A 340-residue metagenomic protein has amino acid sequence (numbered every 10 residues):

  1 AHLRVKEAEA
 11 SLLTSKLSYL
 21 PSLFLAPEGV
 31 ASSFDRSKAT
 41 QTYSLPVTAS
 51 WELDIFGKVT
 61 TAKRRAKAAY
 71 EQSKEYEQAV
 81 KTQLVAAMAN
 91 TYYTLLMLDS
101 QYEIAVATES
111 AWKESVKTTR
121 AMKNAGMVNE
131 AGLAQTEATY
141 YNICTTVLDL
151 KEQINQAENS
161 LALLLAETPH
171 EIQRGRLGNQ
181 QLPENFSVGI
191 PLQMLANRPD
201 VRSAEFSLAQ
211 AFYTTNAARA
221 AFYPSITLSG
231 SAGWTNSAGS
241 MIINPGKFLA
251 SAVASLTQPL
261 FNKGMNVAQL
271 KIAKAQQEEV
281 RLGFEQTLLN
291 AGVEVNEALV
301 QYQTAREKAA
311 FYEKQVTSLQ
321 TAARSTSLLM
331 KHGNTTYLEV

Functional and structural regions predicted by a protein language model:
A1, V5-S15, V80, L84-A107 (+6 more regions): Amphipathic alpha-helical coiled-coil segments
A10, Y19, S37, K63 (+4 more regions): Amphipathic alpha-helical coiled-coil/rod segments that serve as protein-protein coupling scaffolds
Y19-T42, S50-A79, Q83, D99-Q101 (+4 more regions): Small/polar (Gly/Ser/Thr/Ala-rich) solvent-exposed segments that form structured loops/beta-strands/short helices used
A39, L150, P183-F186, N197 (+2 more regions): Residue-level signature of the cytosolic catalytic core of signaling kinases
S44-T48, Y92, P191, V253-S255 (+1 more regions): Membrane-embedded beta-strand positions in outer-membrane beta-barrel channels/transporters
E52, P191, N197-D200, R306: Short loop-to-helix capping motifs
S110, M127-N129, L133, L148-L195 (+1 more regions): Short, solvent-exposed, mixed-charge loop/turn linkers that connect secondary-structure elements
